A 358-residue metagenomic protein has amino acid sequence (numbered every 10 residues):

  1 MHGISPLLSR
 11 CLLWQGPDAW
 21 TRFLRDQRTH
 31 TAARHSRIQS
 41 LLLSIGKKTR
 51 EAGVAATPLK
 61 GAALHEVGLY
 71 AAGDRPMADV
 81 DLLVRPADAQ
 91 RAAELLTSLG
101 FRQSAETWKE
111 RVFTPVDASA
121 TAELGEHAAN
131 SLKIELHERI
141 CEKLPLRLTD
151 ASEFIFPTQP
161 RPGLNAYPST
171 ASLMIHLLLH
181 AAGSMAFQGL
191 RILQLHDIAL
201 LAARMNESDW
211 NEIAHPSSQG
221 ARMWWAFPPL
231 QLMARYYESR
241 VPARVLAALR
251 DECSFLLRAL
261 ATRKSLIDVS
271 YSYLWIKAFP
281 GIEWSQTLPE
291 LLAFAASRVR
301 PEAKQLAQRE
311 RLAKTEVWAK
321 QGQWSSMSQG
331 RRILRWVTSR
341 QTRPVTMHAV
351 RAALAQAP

Functional and structural regions predicted by a protein language model:
M1-A78, V84-P358: Conserved NTP-donor binding/palm subdomain of two-metal-ion nucleotidyltransferases/polymerases, i.e., the charged
